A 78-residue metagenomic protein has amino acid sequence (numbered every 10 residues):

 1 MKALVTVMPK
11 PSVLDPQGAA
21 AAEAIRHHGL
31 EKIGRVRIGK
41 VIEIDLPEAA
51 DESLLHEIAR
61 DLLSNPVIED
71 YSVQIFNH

Functional and structural regions predicted by a protein language model:
M1-H78: Non-catalytic terminal accessory/regulatory regions of metabolic enzymes
